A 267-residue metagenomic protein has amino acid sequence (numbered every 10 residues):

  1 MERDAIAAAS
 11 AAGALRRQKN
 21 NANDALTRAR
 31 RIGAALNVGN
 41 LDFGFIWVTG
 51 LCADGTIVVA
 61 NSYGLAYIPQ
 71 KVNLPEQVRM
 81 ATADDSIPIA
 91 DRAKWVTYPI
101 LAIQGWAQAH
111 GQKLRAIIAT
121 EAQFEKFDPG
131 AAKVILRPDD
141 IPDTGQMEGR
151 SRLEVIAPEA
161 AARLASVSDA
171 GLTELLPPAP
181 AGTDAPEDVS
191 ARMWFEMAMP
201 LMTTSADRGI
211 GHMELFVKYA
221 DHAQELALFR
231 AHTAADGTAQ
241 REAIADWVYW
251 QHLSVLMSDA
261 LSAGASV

Functional and structural regions predicted by a protein language model:
M1-V267: Secretion-targeting segments and adjacent low-complexity export tracts
